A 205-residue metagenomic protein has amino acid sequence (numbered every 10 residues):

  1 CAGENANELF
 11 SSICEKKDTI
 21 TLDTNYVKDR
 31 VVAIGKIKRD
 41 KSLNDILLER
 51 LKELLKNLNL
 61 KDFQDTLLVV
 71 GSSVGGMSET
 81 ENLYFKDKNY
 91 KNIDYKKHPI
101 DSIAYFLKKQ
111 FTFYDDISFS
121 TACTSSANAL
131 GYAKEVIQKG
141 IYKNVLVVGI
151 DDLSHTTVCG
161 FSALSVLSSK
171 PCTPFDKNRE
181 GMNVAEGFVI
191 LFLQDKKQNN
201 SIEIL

Functional and structural regions predicted by a protein language model:
C1-A2, A6-A33, P171-L205: Condensing-enzyme catalytic core mediating Claisen C-C bond formation in acyl metabolism
I20-L48, G75-K86, N92-Y132, T157-C159 (+1 more regions): Conserved catalytic cysteine-centered active-site region of acyl-thioester-dependent Claisen-condensing enzymes
R50-T66, Q110, K197-S201: Phosphate/pyrophosphate-binding loops at sites that engage ATP/ADP/AMP, CoA/4′-phosphopantetheine, polyphosphate
F63, K139-K143: Short, high-confidence coil segments that cap the C-terminus of an alpha-helix and link into the following beta-strand
V69-S72, S120, V145-D151, L193 (+1 more regions): Short beta-strand segments
K134-Q138: Non-catalytic positions within long, well-ordered alpha-helices that form the structural scaffold/packing of enzyme
L153-H155: Short gly/pro/ser/thr-enriched loop/turn and capping motifs at secondary-structure boundaries
